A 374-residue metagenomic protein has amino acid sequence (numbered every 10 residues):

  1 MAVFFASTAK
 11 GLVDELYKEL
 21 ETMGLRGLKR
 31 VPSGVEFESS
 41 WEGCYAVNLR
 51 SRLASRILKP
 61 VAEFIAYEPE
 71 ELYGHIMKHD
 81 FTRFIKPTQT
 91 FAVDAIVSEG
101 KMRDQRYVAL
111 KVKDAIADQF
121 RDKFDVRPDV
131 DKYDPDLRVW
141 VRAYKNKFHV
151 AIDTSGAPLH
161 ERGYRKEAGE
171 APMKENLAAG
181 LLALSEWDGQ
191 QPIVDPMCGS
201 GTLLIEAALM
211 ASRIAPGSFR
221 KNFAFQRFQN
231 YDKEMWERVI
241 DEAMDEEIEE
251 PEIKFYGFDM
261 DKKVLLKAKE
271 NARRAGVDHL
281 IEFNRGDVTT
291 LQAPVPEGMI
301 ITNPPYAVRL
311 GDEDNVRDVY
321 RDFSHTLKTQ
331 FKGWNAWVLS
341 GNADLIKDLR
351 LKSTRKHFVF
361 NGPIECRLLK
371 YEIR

Functional and structural regions predicted by a protein language model:
A2-P135: Non-catalytic nucleic-acid substrate-recognition regions in nucleic-acid-modifying enzymes
T8, D259, S340: Short beta-strand/turn micro-motifs composed of small residues that flank or help shape donor/cofactor-binding pockets
L20, V93, V141, N303 (+1 more regions): Residue-level signal for inorganic ion chemistry
I96, R142-L184: Class I S-adenosyl-L-methionine
S98-K101, P158, P305-R309: A short, flexible beta-alpha/helix-coil linker loop
M173-A293, R309, E313-R317: Conserved S-adenosyl-L-methionine
D287-T290, P294-R374: C-terminal catalytic and target-recognition region of SAM-dependent MTase-like enzymes, primarily methyltransferases
